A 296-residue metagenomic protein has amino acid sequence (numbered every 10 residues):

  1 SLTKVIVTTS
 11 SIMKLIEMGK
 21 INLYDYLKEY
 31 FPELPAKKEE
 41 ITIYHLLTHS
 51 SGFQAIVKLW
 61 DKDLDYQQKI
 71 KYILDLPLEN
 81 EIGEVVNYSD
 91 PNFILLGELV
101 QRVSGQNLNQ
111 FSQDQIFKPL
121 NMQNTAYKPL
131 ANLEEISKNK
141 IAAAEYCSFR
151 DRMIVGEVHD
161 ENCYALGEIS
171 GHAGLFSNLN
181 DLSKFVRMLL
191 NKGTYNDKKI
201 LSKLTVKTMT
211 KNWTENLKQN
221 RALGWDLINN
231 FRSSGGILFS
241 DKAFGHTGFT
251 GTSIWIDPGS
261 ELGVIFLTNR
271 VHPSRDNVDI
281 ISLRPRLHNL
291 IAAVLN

Functional and structural regions predicted by a protein language model:
S1-Y24, F93-Q101, L182-F185, E261: Active-site SXXK
T3, N22-K37, K118-L120: Short, glycine/proline-biased beta-turn/loop segments that scaffold the active-site neighborhood
K37-K242: Short, surface-exposed loop or secondary-structure junction motifs that flank catalytic or metal-binding residues
G245-G248: Short loop/turn motifs at secondary-structure junctions and domain boundaries
T250-G263: Short, surface-exposed beta-strand/loop micro-motifs that present aromatic residues
R270-P273: A short acidic/small-residue loop/turn micro-motif
I280-N296: Surface-exposed amphipathic alpha-helical segments
